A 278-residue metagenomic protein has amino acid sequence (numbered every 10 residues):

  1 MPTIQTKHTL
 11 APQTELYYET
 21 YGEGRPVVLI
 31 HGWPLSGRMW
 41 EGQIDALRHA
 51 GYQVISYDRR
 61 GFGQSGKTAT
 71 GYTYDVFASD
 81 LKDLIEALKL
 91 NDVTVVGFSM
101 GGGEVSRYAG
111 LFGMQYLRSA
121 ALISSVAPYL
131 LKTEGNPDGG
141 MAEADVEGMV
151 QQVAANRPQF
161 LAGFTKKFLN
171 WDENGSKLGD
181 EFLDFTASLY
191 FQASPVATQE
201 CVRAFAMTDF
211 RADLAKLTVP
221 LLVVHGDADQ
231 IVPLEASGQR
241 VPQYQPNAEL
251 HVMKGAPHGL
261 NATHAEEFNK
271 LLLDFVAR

Functional and structural regions predicted by a protein language model:
L10-T70: Conserved HGGG/HGGXW glycine-rich cap/lid loop of the alpha/beta-hydrolase fold
H31-W33, V93, G97-G102: Conserved alpha/beta-hydrolase "nucleophile elbow" surrounding the catalytic nucleophile
V76-V93: Conserved acidic catalytic loop of the alpha/beta-hydrolase fold
S106-L111, Q115-A155: Flexible "cap/lid" loop of the alpha/beta hydrolase fold
P128-G140, Q151-A215: Conserved alpha/beta-hydrolase catalytic His-Asp/Glu region
L217, V223-H225, D229: Short beta-strand/loop motif that positions the catalytic acidic residue of the alpha/beta-hydrolase fold
Q230-A236: Conserved alpha/beta-hydrolase "acid-adjacent" motif
P246-R278: Catalytic active-site module of serine/aspartate enzymes centered on a nucleophile-bearing elbow/loop
